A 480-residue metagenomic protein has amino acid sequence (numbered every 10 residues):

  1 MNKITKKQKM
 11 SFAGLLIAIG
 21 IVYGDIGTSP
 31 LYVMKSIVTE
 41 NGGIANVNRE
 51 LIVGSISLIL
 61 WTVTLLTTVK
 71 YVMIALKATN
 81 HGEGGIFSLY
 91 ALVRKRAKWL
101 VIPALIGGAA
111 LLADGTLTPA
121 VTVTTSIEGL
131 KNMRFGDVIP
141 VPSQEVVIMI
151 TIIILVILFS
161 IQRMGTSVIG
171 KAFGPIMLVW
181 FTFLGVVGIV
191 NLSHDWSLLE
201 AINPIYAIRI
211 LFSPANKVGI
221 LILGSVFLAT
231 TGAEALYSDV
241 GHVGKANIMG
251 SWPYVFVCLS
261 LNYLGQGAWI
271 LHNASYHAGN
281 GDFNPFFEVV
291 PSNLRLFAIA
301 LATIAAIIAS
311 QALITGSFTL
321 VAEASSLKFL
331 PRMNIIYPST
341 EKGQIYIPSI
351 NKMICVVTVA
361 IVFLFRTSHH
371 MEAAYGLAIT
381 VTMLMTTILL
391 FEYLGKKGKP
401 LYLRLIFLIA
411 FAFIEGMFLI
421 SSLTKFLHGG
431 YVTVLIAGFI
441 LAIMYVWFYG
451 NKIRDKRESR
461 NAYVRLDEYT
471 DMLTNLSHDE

Functional and structural regions predicted by a protein language model:
M1-E480: The structured alpha-helical core of multi-pass membrane proteins
